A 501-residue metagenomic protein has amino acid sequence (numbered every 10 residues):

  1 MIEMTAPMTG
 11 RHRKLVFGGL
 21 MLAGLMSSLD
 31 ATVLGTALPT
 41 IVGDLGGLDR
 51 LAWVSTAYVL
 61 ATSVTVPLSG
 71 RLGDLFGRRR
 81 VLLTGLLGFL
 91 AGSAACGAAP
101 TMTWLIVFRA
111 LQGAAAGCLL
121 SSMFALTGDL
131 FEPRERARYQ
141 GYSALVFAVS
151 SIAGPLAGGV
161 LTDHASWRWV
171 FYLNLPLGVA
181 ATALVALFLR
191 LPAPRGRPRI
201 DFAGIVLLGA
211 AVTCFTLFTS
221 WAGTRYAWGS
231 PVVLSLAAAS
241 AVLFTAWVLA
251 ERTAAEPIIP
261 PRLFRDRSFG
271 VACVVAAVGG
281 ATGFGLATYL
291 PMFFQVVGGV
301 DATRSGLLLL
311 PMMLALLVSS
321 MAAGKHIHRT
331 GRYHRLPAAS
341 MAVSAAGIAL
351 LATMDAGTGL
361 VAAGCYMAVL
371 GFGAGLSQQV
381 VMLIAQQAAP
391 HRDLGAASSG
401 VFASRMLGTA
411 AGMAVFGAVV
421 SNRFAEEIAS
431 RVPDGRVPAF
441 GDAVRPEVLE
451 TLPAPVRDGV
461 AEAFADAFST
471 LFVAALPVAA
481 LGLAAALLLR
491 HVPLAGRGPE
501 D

Functional and structural regions predicted by a protein language model:
I2-V16, P446-D501: Transmembrane-helix exit segments and adjacent C-terminal regions of multi-pass membrane proteins
L15-T36, A52-A57, A203, L217-S220 (+6 more regions): 12-transmembrane solute porter fold
G46, F76-G77, F131-R134, H164-A165 (+4 more regions): Membrane-helix interface residues
W53, V59, V66-G204, W221 (+1 more regions): Helix-loop-helix hairpins in multi-pass membrane proteins, especially solute transporters
L60-V64, A94, I152, G209 (+3 more regions): Hydrophobic/small/kink-forming positions within alpha-helical transmembrane segments of polytopic membrane proteins
D163-L175, W221-V233, D301, N422-L476: A membrane-interface helix-boundary motif in multi-pass transporters
L177-F215, V232, I259, L263-R265 (+2 more regions): Central mid-sequence intracellular linker of multi-pass
